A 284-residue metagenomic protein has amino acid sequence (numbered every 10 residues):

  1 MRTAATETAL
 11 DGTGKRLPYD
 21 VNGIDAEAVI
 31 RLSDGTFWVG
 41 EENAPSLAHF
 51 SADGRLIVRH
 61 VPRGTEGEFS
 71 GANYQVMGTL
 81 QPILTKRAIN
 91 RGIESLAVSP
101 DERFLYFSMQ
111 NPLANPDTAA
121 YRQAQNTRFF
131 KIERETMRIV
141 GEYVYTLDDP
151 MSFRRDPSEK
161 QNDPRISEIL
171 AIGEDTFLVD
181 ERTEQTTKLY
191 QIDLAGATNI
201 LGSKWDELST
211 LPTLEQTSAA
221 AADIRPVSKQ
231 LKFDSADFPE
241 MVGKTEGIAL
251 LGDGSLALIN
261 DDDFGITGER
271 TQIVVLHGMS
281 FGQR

Functional and structural regions predicted by a protein language model:
M1-R284: Sequence/structural signature of beta-propeller domains
